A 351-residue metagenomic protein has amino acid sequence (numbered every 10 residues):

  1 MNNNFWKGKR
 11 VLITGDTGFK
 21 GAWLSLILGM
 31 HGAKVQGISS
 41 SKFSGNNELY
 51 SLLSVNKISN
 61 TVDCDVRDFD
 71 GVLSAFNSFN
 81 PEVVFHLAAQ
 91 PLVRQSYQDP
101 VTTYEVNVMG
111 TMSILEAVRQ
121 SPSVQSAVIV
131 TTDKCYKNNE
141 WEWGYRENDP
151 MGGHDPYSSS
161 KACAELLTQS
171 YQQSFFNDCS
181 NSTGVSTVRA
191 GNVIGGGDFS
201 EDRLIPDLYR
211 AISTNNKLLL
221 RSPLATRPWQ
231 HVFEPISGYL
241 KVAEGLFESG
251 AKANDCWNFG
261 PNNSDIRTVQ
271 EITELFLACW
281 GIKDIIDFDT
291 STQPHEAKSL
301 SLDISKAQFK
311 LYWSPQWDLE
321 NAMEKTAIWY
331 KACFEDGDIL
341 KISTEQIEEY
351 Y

Functional and structural regions predicted by a protein language model:
M1-A190, C333, E349-Y351: N-terminal Rossmann-like NAD(P)+-binding domain of SDR-like oxidoreductases, especially those catalyzing
N4-F5, D303-Y351: C-terminal amphipathic/interface module of NAD(P)-dependent oxidoreductases and related NAD-binding regulators
W6, D16-G18, V84, Y171 (+6 more regions): Generic structural signal for small/hydrophobic residues in well-ordered secondary structure, especially within
F69-D70, E82, R94, V101 (+7 more regions): Residues in well-ordered alpha-helical elements
D99, A117, S121, S174 (+4 more regions): Generic structural signal for alpha-helix termini and adjacent loop/cap motifs
N139-G144, N148, P156, E165-G250 (+1 more regions): NAD(P)-dependent short-chain dehydrogenase/reductase
V232, D255-C256, T292-S314, E335: Conserved C-terminal active-site "lid" loop/helix of NAD(P)H-dependent oxidoreductases that clamps the redox cofactor
N254-W257, R267-T273, G281-S299, L340-Q346: C-terminal "lid/loop" region of Rossmann-like NAD(P)-dependent oxidoreductases
